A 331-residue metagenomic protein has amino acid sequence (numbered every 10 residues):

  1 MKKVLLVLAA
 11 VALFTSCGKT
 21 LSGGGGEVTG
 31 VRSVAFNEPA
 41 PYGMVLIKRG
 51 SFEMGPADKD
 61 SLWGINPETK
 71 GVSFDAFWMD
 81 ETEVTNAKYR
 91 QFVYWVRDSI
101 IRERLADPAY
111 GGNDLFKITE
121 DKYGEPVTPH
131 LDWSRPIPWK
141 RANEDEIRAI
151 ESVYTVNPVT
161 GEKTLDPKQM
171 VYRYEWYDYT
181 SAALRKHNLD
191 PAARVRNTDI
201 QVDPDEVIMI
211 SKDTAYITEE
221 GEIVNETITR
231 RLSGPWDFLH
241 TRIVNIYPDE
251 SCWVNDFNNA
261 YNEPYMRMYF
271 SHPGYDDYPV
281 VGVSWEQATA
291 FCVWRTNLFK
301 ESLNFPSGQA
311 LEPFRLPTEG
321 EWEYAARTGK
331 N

Functional and structural regions predicted by a protein language model:
M1-C17: Sec-dependent bacterial lipoprotein signal peptides
L5, C17-R315, E319-G320, R327-K330: Extended beta-strand/loop cores of jelly-roll/beta-sandwich
